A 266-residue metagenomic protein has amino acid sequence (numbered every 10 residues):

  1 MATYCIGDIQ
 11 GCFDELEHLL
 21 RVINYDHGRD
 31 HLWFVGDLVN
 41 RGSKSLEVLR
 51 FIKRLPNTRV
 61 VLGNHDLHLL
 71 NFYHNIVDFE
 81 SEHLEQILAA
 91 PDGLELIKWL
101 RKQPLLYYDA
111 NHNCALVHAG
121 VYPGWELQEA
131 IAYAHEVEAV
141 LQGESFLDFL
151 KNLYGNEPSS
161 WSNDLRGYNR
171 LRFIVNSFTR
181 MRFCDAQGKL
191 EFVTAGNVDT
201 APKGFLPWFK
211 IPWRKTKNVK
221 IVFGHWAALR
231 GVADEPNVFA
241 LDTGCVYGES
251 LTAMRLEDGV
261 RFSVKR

Functional and structural regions predicted by a protein language model:
M1-K53, L67: N-terminal active-site segment of His-dependent metallophosphoesterases
A2-Q10, C114-G120, A240-L241: Active-site-proximal beta-strand elements of phosphoester/diester hydrolases
C5, F34, V60-V61, A115 (+2 more regions): Residue-level marker for buried hydrophobic side chains located in beta-strands that build the well-ordered beta-sheet
D8, D37, I52, G63-N64 (+5 more regions): Divalent metal-coordination and catalytic microenvironments
C12-D14, N40-G42, H65-N71, H225-V232 (+1 more regions): Active-site environment of divalent metal-dependent phosphoester hydrolases
H31-G36, D78-L88, L190-V198: Short, basic, glycine/proline-bearing loop/turn elements
L46-L49, K53-G167: Active-site neighborhood of divalent metal-dependent phosphoester bond hydrolases
I131-R266: Acidic, His/Gly-rich catalytic cores of divalent-metal-dependent hydrolytic chemistry
